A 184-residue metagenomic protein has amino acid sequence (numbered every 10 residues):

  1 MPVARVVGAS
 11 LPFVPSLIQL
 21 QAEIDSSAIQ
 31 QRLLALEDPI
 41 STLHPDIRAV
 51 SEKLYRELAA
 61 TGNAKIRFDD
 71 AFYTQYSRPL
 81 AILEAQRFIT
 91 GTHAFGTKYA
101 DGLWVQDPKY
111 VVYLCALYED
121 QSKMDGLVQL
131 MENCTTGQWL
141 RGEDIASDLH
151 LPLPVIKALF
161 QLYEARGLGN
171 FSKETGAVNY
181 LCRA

Functional and structural regions predicted by a protein language model:
M1-Q31: Membrane-inserting effector segments that mediate pore formation, membrane fusion, or transient membrane insertion
P15, S122-A184: Exposed, interaction-prone assembly regions rather than primary DNA-binding/catalytic cores
Q31-R78, L117-L149: Short amphipathic alpha-helical interface segments
K53-R56, V111-Y113, L162: Short, hydrophobic/amphipathic alpha-helical patches that form generic packing surfaces within helical domains
D70-R87, H150-R166: Short amphipathic alpha-helical interaction segments
P79-I89, K109-V111, Y118-E119, E132 (+1 more regions): Amphipathic alpha-helical protein-interaction segments
A81-T97, E164-G176: A short, conserved structural fragment
A94-Q121, E174-A184: Short, cationic-aromatic polyanion-contact patches
